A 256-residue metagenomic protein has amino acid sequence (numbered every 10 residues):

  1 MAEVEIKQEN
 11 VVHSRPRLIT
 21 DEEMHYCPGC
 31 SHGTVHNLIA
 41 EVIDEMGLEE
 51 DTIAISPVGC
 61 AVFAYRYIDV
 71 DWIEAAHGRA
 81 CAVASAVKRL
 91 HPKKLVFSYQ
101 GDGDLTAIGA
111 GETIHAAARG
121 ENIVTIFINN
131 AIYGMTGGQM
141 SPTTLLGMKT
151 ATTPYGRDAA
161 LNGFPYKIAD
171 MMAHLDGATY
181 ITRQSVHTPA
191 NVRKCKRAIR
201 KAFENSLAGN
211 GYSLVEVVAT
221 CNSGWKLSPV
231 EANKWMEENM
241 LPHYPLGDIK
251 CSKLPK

Functional and structural regions predicted by a protein language model:
M1-F97, A208: Thiamine diphosphate
M1-V12, P16, D21, L207-K256: Flexible, low-complexity linker and terminal segments
S14, K93, S141-A208: Conserved thiamine diphosphate
D51-A54, K94-F97, N122-I126, D170 (+2 more regions): Structural motif
V58-C60, N130-I132, T188, V217-G224: Glycine-rich beta-alpha junction loops
V58-G134, R197-K201: Thiamine diphosphate
V70-I73, A116, S141-L145, E231-K234: Short, hinge-like loop/turn segments at secondary-structure boundaries
A110-H115, M135-K149: Active-site-proximal loop->helix
